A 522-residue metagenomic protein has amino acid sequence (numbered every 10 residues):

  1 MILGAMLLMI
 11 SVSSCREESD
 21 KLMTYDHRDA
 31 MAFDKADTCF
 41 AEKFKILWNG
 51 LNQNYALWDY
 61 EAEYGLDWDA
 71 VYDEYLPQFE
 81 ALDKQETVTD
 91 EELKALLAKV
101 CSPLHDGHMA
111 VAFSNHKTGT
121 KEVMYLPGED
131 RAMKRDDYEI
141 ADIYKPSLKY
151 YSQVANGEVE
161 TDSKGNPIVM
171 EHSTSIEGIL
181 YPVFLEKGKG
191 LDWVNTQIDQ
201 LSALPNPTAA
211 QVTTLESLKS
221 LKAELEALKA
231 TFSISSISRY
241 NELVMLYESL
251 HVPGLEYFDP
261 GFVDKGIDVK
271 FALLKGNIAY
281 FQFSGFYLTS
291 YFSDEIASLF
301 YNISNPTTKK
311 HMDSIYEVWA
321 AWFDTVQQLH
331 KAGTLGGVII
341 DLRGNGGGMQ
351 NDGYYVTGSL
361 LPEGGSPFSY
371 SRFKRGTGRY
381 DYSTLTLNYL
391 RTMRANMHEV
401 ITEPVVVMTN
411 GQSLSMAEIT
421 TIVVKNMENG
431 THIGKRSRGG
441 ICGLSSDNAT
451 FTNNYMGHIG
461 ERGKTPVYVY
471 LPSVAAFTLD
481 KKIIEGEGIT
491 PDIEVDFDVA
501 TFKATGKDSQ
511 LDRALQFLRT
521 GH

Functional and structural regions predicted by a protein language model:
M1-I2: Bacterial N-terminal signal peptides that target proteins for export
I10-S14: C-terminal motif of bacterial Sec signal peptides marking the signal peptidase cleavage site
C15, F271, F281, I340 (+4 more regions): Generic structural hydrophobic/aromatic packing signal, biased to beta-strands
R16-G346, N351-Y355, P362, S366 (+3 more regions): Flexible, low-complexity junctional segments that flank or bridge functional domains
K222, Q350-F502: Conserved acidic, small-residue-rich alpha-beta core segments centered on
V499-H522: Extended hydrophobic packing segments that form well-structured cores
